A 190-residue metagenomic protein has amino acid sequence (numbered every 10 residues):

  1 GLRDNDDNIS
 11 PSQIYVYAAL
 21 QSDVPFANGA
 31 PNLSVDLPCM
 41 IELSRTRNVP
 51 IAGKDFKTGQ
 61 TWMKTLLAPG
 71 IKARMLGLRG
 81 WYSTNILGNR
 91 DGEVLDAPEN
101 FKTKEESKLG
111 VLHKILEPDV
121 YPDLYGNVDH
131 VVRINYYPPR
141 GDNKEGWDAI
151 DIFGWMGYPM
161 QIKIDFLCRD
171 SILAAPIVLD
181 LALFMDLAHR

Functional and structural regions predicted by a protein language model:
G1-G70: N-terminal Rossmann-like NAD(P) cofactor-binding subdomain of oxidoreductases, focused on the glycine-rich
S10, I14, V35, T61 (+3 more regions): Conserved active-site and cofactor/substrate-binding residues in soluble primary-metabolism enzymes
V24-F26, V49-P50, L76-G77, A149 (+1 more regions): Structural motif
A27-G29, K54, W81, F153 (+1 more regions): Generic beta-strand/beta-sheet core signal
R45, V49, A68-L76, S83 (+2 more regions): Generic secondary-structure signature for well-ordered alpha-helical cores
A52-K54, T58-L124: Conserved anion/nucleotide-ligand pocket segment
S107-C168: Charge-patterned, long linear interaction tracts outside catalytic cores
F153-R190: C-terminal active-site/capping subdomain that shapes the small-molecule cofactor and substrate pocket of enzyme
